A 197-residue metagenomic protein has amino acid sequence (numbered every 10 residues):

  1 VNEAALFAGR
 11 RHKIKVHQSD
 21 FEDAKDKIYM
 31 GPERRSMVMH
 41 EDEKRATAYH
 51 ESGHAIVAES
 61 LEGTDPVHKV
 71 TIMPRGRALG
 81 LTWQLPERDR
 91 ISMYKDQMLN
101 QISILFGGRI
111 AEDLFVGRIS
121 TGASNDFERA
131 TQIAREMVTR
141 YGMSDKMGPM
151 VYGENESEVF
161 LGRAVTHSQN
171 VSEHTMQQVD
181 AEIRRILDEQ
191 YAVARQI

Functional and structural regions predicted by a protein language model:
V1-S19, D26-R34, A55-V67, M137-S144: AAA+ ATPase "lid" subdomain C-terminal helix
R10, E41, I119: Generic anion/oxyanion-binding catalytic loop in active/binding sites
E22-K25, T131: Generic structural concept
D23, R35, A194: P-loop NTPase motor-domain active sites and their immediate coupling elements
S36-A46: Short pre-active-site segment immediately N-terminal to the catalytic Zn-binding motif
R45-Y49, A55-I197: Soluble catalytic regions of large protease machineries
